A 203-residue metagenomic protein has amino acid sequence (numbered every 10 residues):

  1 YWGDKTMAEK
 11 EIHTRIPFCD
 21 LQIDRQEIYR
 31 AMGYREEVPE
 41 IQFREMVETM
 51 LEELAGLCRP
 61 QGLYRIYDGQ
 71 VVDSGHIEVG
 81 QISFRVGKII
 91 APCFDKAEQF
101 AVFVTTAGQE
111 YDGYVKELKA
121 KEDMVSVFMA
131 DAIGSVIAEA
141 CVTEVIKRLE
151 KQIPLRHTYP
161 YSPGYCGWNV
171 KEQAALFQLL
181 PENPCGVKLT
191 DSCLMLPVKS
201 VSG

Functional and structural regions predicted by a protein language model:
Y1-T6: Short, Lys/Arg-enriched N-terminal segments with co-localized hydrophobic residues within the first ~10-30 amino acids
M7-V127: Active-site helix-to-loop segments that bind/position phosphate- or nucleotide-bearing substrates and donors across
E48, E52, G56, E139 (+1 more regions): A broad, structural surface signal
P60-D68, K147-S162: Flexible, glycine/charged-enriched surface loops at secondary-structure junctions
A107, L155-G203: Short terminal or interdomain "cap/linker" segment that borders an active site or interface and mediates
Y111-G113, I137, G167-V170: Short, well-ordered, mixed-charge alpha-helical segments that flank or form enzyme active sites
M124-K147: Compact, glycine/acidic-enriched structural inserts
